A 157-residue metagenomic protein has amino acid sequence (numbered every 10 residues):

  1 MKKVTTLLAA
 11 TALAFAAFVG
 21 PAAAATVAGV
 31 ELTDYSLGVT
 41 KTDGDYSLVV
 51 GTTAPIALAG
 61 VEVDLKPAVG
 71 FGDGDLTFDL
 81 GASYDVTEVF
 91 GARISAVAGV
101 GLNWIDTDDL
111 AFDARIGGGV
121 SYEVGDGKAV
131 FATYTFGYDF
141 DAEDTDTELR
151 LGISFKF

Functional and structural regions predicted by a protein language model:
K2-F157: Outer-membrane beta-barrel proteins
